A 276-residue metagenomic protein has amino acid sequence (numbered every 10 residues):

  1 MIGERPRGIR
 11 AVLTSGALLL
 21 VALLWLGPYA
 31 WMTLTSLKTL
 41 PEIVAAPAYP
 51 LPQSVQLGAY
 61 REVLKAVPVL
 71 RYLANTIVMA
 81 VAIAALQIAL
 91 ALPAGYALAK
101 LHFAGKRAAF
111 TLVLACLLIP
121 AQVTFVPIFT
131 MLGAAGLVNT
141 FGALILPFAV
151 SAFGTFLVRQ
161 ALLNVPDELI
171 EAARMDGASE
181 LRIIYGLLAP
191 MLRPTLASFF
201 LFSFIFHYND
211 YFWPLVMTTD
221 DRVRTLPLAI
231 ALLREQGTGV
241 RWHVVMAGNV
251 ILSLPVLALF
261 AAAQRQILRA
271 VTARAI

Functional and structural regions predicted by a protein language model:
M1-G3: N-terminal hydrophobic targeting signals that begin at the initiator methionine
R7-I276: A structural signal for multi-pass alpha-helical bundles of membrane permease subunits that mediate small-molecule
